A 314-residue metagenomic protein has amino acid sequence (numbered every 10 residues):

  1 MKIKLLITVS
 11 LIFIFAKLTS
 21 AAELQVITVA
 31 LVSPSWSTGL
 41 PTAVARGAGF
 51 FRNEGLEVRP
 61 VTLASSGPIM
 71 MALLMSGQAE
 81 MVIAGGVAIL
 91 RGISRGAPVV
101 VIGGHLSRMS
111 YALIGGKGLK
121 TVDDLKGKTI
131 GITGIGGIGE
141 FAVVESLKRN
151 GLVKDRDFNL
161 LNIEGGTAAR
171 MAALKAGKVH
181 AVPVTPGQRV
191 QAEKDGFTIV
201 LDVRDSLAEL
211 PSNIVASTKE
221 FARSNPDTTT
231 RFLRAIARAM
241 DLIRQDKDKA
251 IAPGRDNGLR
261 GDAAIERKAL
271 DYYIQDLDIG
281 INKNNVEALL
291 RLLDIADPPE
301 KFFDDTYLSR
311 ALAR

Functional and structural regions predicted by a protein language model:
M1-L5: Positively charged n-region of N-terminal signal peptides that target proteins for export
L6-K17: Bacterial N-terminal signal peptides
A22-G166, R170-A176, H180-P186, I199-V203 (+1 more regions): Short, glycine-/small- and polar/acidic-enriched structural segments that line small-molecule recognition paths
A43, L90, V144, V190 (+2 more regions): Predominant activation on well-ordered alpha-helical scaffold segments within soluble catalytic domains
A45, G86, F141, V215 (+2 more regions): A generic alpha-helix surface/boundary motif
V87, G166-D256: Pocket-lining segment of extracytoplasmic ligand-binding domains
R223-A296: Secondary-structure end/capping motifs
L290-R314: Conserved C-terminal helix/tail region of periplasmic/extracytoplasmic solute-binding proteins
